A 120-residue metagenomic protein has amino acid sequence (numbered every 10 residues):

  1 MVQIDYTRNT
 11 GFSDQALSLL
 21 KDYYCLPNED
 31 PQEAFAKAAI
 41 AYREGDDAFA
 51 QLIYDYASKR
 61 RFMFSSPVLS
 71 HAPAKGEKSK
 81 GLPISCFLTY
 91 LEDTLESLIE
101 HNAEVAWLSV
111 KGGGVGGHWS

Functional and structural regions predicted by a protein language model:
M1-S120: Extended catalytic cores of very large enzyme megasubunits
